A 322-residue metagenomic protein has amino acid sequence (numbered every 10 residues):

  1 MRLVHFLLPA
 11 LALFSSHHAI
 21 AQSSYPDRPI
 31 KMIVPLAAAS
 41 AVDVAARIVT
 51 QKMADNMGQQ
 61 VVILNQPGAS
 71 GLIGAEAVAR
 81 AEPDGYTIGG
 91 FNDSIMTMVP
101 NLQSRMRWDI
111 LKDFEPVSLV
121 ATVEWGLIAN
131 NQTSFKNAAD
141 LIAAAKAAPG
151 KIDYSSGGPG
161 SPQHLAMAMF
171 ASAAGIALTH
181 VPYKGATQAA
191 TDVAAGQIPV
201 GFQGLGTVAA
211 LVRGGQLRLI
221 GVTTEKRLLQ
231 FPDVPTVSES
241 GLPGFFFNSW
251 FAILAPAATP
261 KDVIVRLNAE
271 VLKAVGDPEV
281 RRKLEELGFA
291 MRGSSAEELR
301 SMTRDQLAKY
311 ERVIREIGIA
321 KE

Functional and structural regions predicted by a protein language model:
R2-P9: Sec-dependent signal peptide recognition, specifically the positively charged N-region followed immediately by
S15-H18: N-terminal signal peptide c-region/cleavage motif recognized by signal peptidases
A21-K112, K151, P159, G175-F202 (+3 more regions): N-terminal (or domain-start) structured segment
D27-P29, S172-I176, E239, K261-E322: An extracytoplasmic/periplasmic, membrane-proximal ligand-sensing/linker region
M53, R80-T87, N101-Q188, V237 (+1 more regions): Hinge/capping helix and adjacent helix->loop/strand transition within the periplasmic-binding protein
S94-R105, M169-A173, V200-V234: A ligand-binding cleft/hinge motif common to bilobed small-molecule-binding domains
T122, V208-G276, D305-A308: C-terminal lobe and pocket-closing loops of periplasmic/extracytoplasmic Venus-flytrap solute-binding proteins
